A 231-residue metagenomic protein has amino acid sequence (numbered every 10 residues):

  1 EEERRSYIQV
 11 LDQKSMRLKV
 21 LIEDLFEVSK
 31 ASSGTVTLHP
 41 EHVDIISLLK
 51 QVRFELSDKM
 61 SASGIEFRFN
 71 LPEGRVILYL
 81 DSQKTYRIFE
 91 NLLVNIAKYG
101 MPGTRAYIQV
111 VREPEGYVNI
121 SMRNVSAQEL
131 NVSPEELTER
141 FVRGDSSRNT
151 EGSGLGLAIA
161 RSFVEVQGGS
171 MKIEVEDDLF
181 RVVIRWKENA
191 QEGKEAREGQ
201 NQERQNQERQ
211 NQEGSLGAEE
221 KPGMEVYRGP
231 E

Functional and structural regions predicted by a protein language model:
Q13-L18: Short alpha-helical segment of the dimerization/phosphotransfer core of two-component systems
S33-L38, I77-L80: Conserved micro-motifs of the catalytic ATP-binding
H39-H42, S61, E66-V76: Conserved catalytic submotifs in the C-terminal HATPase_c
I96-A97: Short helix-loop "hinge" at the ATP-lid/N-box region of the Bergerat-fold HATPase_c
G103-G116: Short beta-strand/loop element within the Bergerat-fold HATPase_c
E129-V142: Short conserved segment of the HATPase_c
